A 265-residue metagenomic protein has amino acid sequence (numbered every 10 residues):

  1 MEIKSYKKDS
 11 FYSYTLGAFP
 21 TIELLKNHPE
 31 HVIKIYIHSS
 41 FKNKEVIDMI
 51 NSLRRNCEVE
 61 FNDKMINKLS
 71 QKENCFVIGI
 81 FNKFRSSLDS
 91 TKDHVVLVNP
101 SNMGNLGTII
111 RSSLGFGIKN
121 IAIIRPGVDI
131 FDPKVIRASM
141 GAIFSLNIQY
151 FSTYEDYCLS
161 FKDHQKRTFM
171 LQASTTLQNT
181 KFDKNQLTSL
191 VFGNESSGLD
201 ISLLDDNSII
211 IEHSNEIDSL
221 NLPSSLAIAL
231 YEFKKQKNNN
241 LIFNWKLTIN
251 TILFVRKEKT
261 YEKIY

Functional and structural regions predicted by a protein language model:
M1-I78, L241-N244, I249-K257: N-terminal positively charged helical leader segments and presequences
G17, S101-I109, L220-S225: Amphipathic alpha-helical repeat scaffolds
P20, K42, K83-R85, L171-A173 (+1 more regions): Short, polar loop motifs at secondary-structure junctions
I22, N27, G79, L114-F116 (+2 more regions): Structured adenosyl-cofactor binding patch, chiefly the S-adenosyl-L-methionine
I37, L88-S174, L253: RNA substrate-binding interface of SAM-dependent RNA methyltransferases
F61-D63, V98, I124-R125, N147 (+1 more regions): Short beta->alpha connector loops at strand-helix junctions that form conserved, small/polar/Pro-enriched
F76, F81-D89: Acidic/glycine-rich phosphate/pyrophosphate-binding loops and surrounding catalytic core that coordinate Mg2+
F169-D218: Active-site/ligand-binding-proximal alpha/beta "capping" segment
